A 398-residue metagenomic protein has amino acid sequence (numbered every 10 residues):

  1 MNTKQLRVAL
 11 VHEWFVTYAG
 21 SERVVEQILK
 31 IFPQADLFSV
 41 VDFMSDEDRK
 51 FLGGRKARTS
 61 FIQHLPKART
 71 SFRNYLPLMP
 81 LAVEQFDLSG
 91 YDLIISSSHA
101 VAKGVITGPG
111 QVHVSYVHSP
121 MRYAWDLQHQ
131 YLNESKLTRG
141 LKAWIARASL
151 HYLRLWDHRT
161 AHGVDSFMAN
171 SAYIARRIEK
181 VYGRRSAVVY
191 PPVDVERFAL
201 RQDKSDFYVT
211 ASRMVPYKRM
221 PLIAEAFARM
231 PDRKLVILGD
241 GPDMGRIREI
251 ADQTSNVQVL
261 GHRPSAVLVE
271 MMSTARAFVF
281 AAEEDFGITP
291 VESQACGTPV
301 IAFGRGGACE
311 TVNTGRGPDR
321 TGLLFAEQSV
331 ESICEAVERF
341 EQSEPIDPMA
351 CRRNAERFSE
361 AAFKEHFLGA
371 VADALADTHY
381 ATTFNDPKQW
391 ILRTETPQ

Functional and structural regions predicted by a protein language model:
I31-K103: Active-site donor-binding segments of glycosyltransferases and PAPS-dependent sulfotransferases
E134-F167, A175-R176: Membrane-proximal helix-turn-helix segments that form the acceptor-binding/catalytic region of lipid-linked
A199-D232, V236: Conserved donor-binding/catalytic core segment of Leloir-type glycosyltransferases
G245-E270: Nucleotide-activated donor-binding/catalytic signature segment of Leloir-type glycosyltransferases, i.e., the conserved
S273-D285, T298: Acidic donor-binding loop of glycosyltransferase active sites
P299-G304, C309-V312: Short hydrophobic beta-strand element within catalytic cores of glycosyltransferases and related nucleotide-activated
C309-Q342: Change "using UDP/GDP/dTDP sugars" to "using nucleotide sugars
Q342-L392: A charged, aromatic-enriched C-terminal amphipathic alpha-helix characteristic of glycosyltransferases across folds
